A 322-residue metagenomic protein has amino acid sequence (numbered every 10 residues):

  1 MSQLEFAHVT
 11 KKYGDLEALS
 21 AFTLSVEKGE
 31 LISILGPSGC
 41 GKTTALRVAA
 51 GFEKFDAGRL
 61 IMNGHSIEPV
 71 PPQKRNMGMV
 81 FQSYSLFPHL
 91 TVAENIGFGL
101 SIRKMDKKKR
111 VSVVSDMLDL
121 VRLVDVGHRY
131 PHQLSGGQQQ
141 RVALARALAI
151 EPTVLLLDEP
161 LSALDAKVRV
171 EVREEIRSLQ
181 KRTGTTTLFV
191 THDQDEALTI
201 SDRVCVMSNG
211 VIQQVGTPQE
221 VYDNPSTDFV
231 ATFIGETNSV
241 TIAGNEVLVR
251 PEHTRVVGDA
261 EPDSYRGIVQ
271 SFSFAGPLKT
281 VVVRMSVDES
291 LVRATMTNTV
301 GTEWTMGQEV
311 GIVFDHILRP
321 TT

Functional and structural regions predicted by a protein language model:
L31, V70-S226: ABC ATPase nucleotide-binding domains
L35-P37: The feature captures the beta-strand-to-loop junction immediately N-terminal to the Walker
T43-L46, V142: ABC ATPase nucleotide-binding domain helices that frame the ATP-binding cleft
A50: Helix-to-loop junction immediately C-terminal to a conserved catalytic motif
G58-S66: Conserved ABC transporter NBD signature motif
E246-T322: Non-catalytic connector elements of ABC transporters
